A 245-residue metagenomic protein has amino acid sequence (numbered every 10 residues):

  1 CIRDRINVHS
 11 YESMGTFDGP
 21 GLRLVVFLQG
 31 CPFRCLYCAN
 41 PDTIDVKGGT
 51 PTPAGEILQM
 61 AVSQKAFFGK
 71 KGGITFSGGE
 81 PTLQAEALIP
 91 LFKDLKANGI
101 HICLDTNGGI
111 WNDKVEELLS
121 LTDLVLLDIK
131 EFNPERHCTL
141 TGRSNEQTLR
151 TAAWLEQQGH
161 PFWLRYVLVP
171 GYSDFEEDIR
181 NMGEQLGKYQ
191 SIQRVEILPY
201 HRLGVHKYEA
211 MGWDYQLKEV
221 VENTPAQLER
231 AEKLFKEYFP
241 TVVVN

Functional and structural regions predicted by a protein language model:
C1-D4, A39: Short, intrinsically disordered, charge-balanced linker/junction segments flanking boundaries in proteins
R3-P20, P170-N245: Auxiliary Fe-S-binding modules of radical SAM enzymes
V8, Q29-P32, T43-D45, E156-F162 (+1 more regions): N-terminal/domain-start segments enriched in small and hydrophobic, helix-friendly residues, covering either
S10-E12, T16-T52: Canonical Radical SAM [4Fe-4S] cluster-binding loop centered on the CxxxCxxC motif and its immediate flanking residues
D42-V46, C138-S144, G212-V220: Short glycine-enriched, charge-decorated loop/helix-capping segments at active-site entrances that position
P51, G142-N145, E222-P225: Short, conserved loop/turn and helix-capping segments at secondary-structure boundaries that abut family-defining
L58, V62-A66, K70-G73, G78 (+2 more regions): Conserved AdoMet/S-adenosylmethionine-binding subsite of the radical SAM
